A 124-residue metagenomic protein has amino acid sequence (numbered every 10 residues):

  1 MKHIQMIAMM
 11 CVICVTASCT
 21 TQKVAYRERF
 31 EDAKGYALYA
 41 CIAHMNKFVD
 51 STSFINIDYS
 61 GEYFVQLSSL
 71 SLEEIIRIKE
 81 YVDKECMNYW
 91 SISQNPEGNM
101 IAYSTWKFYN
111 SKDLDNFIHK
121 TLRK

Functional and structural regions predicted by a protein language model:
K2-M9: Sec-dependent signal peptide recognition, specifically the positively charged N-region followed immediately by
V12: Active-site phosphate/ATP/adenylate-binding loop shared across adenylate-forming ligases
V15-S18: C-terminal motif of bacterial Sec signal peptides marking the signal peptidase cleavage site
T20-Q22: Bacterial signal peptide processing site
R27-A43: Post-signal peptide N-terminal segment of mature Sec-exported envelope proteins
R29-A33, V49, N95-N99: Soluble non-cytosolic domains of exported or imported proteins
Y39-Y63: Post-signal-peptide N-terminal segment of Sec-exported extracytoplasmic proteins
F54-K124: Compact alpha-helical subdomains of small soluble proteins
